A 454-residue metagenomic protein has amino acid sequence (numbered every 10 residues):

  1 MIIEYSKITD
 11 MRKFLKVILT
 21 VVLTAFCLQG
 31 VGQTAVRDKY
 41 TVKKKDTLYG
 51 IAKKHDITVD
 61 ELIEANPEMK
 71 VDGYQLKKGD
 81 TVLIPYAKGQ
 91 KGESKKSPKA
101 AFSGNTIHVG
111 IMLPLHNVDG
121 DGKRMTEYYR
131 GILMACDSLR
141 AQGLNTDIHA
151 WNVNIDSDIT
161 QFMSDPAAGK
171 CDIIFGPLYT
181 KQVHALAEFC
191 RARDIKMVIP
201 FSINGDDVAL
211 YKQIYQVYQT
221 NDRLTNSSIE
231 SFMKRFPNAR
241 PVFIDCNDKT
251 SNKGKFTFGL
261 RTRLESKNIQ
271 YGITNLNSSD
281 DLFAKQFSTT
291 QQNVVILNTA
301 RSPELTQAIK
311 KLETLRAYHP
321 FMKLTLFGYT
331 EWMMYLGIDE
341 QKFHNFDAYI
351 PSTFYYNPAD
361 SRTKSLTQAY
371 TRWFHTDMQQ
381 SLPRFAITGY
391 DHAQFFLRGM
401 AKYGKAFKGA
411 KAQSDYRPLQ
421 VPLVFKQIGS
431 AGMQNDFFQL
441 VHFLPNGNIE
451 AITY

Functional and structural regions predicted by a protein language model:
I2-I18, Q33-Y454: Extracytosolic ligand-binding ectodomains
V22-A25: Repetitive helical segments and hydrophobic/amphipathic motifs
C27-Q29: N-terminal signal peptide c-region/cleavage motif recognized by signal peptidases
